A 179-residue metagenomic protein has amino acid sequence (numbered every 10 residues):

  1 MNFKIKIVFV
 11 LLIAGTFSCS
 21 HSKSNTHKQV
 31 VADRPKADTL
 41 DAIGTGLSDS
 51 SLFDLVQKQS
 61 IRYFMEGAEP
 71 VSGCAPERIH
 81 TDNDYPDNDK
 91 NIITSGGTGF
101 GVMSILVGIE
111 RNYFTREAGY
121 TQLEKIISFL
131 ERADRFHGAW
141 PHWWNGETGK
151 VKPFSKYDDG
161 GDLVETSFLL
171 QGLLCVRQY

Functional and structural regions predicted by a protein language model:
F3-V10: Sec-dependent signal peptide recognition, specifically the positively charged N-region followed immediately by
T16-S18: C-terminal motif of bacterial Sec signal peptides marking the signal peptidase cleavage site
S20-H27: Bacterial lipoprotein signal-peptidase II cleavage site
K28-K90, H137-A139: Low-complexity, Ser/Thr/Pro/Gly-enriched N-terminal "stalk/linker" regions
L40-L52, R62-E66, G99-F114, F129 (+1 more regions): Well-ordered alpha-helical scaffold segments within catalytic/enzyme domains
T45-D49, F53, D82-T98, V151-T166: Solvent-exposed loop and edge beta-strand segments that line ligand/cofactor-binding and catalytic clefts
N91-G99, M103-D158: Membrane helical hairpin/interfacial module
R132, W143, E147, G160-Y179: Internal, conserved structured core segments that host functional sites
